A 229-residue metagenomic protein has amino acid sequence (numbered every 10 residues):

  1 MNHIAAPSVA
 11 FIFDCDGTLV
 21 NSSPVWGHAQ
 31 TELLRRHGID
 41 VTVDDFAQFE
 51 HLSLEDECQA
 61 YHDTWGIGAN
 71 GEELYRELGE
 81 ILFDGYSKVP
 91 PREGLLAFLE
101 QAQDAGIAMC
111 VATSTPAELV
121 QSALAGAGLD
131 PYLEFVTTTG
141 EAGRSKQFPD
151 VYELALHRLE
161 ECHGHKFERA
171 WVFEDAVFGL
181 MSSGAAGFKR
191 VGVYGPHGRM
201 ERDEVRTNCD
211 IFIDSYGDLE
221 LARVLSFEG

Functional and structural regions predicted by a protein language model:
M1-V9, E100-Q103, A117, Q121-G229: Asp-based, Mg2+/Mn2+-dependent phosphohydrolase catalytic module
H3-A105, Q121: N-terminal helical cap/lid subdomain that shapes the substrate entry/recognition surface in HAD-like hydrolases
T18, T113-T115, Y194: Conserved phosphate-coupling serine/threonine residues in phosphotransfer and NTP-handling enzymes
L19, P91, M109-A112, R144 (+1 more regions): Conserved SAM-binding loop
S23-P24, L52, L96, S114-A117 (+2 more regions): Alpha-helix N-cap/helix-start capping motif
D40, A108, K189: Residue-level detector of anion-binding/catalytic polar loops
D40, E72, V89, S114 (+2 more regions): Non-catalytic, surface-exposed connector residues within folded enzymatic/regulatory domains
Y86-P90, S114, R190-G192: Short, flexible loop segments at the rims of nucleotide/cofactor-binding pockets, characterized by
